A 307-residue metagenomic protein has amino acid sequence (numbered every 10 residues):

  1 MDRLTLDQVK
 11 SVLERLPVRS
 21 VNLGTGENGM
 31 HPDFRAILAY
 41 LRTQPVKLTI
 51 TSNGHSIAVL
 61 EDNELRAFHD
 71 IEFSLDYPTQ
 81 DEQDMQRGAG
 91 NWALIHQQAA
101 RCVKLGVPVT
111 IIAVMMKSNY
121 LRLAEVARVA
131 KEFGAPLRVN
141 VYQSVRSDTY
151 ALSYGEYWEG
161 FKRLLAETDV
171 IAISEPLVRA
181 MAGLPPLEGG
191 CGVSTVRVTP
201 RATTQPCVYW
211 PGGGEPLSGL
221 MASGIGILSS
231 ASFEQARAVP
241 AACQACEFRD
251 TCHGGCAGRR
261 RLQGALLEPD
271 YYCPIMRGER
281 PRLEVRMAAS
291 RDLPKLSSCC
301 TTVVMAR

Functional and structural regions predicted by a protein language model:
M1-A67: Conserved alpha-helical substructure of the radical SAM core
L4, E14, R35-A39, K47 (+3 more regions): Radical SAM enzyme [4Fe-4S]-AdoMet core and its adjacent flexible, acidic and glycine-rich loops/tails across
Q8-M30, D270-R307: Short Fe-S-cluster ligation motifs
E27, H55-S56, M116-K117, Q143-S144 (+1 more regions): Conserved beta-strand edge residues that scaffold enzyme active sites
M30, A58, Q80-D81, G255: Short glycine-rich, flexible loops that bind phosphorylated cofactors or substrates
H31, A58-L60, Y120, S147-D148 (+1 more regions): Short secondary-structure boundary/hinge segments and terminal tails
N53, N63, M85-Q86, W210 (+2 more regions): Residue-level signal for well-ordered alpha-helical positions
S174-R280: Accessory C-terminal segments flanking Radical SAM cores
